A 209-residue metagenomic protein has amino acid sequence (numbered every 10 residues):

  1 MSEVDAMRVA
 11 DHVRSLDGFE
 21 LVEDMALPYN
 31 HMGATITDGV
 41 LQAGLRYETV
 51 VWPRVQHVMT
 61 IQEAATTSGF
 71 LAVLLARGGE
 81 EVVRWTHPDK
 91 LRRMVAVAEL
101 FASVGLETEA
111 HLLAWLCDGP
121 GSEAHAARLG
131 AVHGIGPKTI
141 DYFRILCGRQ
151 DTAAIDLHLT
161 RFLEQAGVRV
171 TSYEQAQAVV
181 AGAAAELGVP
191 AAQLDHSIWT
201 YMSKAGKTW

Functional and structural regions predicted by a protein language model:
M1-T86: Structure-specific DNA junction-binding interface
A34-G44, V95-E99, H196-Y201: Short, hydrophobic/amphipathic alpha-helical patches that form generic packing surfaces within helical domains
V40-L41, C117-G167: Catalytic DNA-binding helix-loop module of base-excision-repair DNA glycosylases/AP lyases
V40-L41, Y173-W209: A basic, often C-terminal nucleic-acid-binding module that engages the phosphate backbone, implemented in DNA
A43-P53, F101-E109, R149, S203-T208: Short helix-capping/linker segments at secondary-structure and domain boundaries
T49-P53, A154, H158, T171-Q175 (+1 more regions): Alpha-helix N-cap and coil->helix boundary residues
W52-V55, P88-V95, A126, P137-R144 (+2 more regions): Short, well-structured alpha-helical segments
H57-V132: Alpha-helical ds-nucleic-acid-binding substructure associated with the helix-hairpin-helix region of base-excision DNA
